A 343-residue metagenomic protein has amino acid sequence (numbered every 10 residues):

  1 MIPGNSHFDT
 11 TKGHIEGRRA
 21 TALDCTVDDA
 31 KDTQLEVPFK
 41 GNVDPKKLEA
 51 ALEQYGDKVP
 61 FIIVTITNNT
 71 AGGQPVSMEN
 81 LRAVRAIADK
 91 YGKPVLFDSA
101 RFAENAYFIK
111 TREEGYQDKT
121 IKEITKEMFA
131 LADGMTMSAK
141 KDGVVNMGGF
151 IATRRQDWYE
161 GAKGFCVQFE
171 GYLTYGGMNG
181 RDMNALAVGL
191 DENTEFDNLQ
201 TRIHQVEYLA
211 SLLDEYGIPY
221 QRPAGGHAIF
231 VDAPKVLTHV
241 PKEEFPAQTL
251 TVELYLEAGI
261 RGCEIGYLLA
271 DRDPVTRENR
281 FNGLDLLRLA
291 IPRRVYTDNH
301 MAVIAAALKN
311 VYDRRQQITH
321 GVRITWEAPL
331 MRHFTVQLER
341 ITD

Functional and structural regions predicted by a protein language model:
M1-I218, V231, P241: Conserved PLP-enzyme active-site core in the AAT-like
T21-D24, T153-A162, R181, L256-G283: Flexible glycine/proline-rich, aromatic-decorated loop/lid segments
Y159-E160, T238-P246, R294-V303: Short, conserved charged micro-motifs
K163-C166, M183-E192, G225-V236, F281-R288 (+1 more regions): Short acidic (Asp/Glu) and glycine-rich catalytic loops that position anionic groups and cofactors
L173-G180, Q200-R202, G217-A224, I265 (+1 more regions): Flexible, glycine/charged-enriched surface loops at secondary-structure junctions
Y175-N184, I218-A228, D273-G283: A glycine-rich, aromatic-flanked flexible loop/lid motif
N193, E257, L269-D343: PLP-dependent enzyme catalytic core of the Aspartate aminotransferase-like
V206, P234-R261, V275-N282: Active-site loop ensemble at the mouth of alpha/beta enzyme cores that anchors a bound cofactor
